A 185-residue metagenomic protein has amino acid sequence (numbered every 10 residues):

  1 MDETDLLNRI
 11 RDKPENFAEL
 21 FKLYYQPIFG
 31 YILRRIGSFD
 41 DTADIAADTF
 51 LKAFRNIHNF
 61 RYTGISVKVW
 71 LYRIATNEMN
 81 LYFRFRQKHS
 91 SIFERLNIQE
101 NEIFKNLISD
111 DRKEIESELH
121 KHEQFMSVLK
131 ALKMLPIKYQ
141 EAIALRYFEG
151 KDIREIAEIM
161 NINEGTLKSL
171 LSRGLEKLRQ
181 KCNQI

Functional and structural regions predicted by a protein language model:
M1-P27, R34, Q180, Q184-I185: N-terminal module of bacterial RNA polymerase sigma factors
D5-R9, S127-L135: Short amphipathic alpha-helical boundary/capping segments
L23-Q26, R35, M134-L135, A144-K151: Short helix-capping/turn signature of helix-turn-helix
G30, D44-L51, I65-N77: Structural recognition of an alpha-helix C-terminal capping motif at a helix-to-coil junction
F50-I65, F85-Q87: Sigma70-family region 2
H58-N59, R73-E94, K121: Arg/Lys-rich amphipathic alpha helix in sigma70-family domain 2
H89-E118: Internal acidic/polar
F125-A131, Y139, L145-F148, I153-I185: DNA-recognition helix of helix-turn-helix
